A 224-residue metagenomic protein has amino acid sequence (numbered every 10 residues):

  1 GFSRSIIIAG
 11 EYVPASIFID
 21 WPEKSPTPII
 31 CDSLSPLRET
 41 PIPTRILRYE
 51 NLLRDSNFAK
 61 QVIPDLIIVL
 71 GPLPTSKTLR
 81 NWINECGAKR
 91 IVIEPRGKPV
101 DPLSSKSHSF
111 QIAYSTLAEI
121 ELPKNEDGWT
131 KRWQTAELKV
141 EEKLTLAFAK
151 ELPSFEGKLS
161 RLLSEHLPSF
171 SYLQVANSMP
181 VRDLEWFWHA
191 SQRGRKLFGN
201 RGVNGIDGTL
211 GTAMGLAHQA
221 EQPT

Functional and structural regions predicted by a protein language model:
G1-I42, T135-G202: Cofactor-pocket helix-loop regions in the catalytic cores of large enzyme subunits
A9-I91, P99, R193-Q222: Glycine-rich, anion-gripping cofactor-binding loops and their flanking helix/strand elements in enzyme active sites
N81-V181: Phosphate/pyrophosphate-binding active-site segments
L122, S169-S171, S191-Q192, Q219-T224: Short helix-capping/linker segments at secondary-structure and domain boundaries
